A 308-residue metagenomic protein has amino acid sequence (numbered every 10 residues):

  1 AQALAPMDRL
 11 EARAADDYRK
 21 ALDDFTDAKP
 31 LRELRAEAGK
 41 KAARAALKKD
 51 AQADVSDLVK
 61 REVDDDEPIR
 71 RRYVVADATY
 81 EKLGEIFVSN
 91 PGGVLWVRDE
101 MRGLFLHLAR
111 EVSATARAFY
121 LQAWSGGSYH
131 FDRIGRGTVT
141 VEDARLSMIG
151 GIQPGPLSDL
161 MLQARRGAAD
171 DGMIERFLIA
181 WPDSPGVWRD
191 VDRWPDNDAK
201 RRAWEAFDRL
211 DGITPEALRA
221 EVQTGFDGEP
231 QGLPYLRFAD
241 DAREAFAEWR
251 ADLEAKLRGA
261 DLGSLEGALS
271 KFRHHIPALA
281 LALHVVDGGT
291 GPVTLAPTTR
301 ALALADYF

Functional and structural regions predicted by a protein language model:
A1-F308: Phosphate-handling catalytic cores of nucleic-acid transaction enzymes
